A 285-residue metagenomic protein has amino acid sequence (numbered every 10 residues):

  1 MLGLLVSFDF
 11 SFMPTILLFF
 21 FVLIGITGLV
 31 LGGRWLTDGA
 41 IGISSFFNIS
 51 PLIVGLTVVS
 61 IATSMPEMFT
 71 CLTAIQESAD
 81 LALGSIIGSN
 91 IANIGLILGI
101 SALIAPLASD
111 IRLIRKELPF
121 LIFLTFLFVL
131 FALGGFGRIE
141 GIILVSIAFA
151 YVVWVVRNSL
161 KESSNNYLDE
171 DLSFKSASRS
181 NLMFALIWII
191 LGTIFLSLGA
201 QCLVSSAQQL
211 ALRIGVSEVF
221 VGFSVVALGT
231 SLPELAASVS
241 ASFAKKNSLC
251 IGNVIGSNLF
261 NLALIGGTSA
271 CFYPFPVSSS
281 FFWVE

Functional and structural regions predicted by a protein language model:
M1-E285: Hydrophobic alpha-helical segments, chiefly the membrane-spanning helices and signal/signal-anchor peptides
